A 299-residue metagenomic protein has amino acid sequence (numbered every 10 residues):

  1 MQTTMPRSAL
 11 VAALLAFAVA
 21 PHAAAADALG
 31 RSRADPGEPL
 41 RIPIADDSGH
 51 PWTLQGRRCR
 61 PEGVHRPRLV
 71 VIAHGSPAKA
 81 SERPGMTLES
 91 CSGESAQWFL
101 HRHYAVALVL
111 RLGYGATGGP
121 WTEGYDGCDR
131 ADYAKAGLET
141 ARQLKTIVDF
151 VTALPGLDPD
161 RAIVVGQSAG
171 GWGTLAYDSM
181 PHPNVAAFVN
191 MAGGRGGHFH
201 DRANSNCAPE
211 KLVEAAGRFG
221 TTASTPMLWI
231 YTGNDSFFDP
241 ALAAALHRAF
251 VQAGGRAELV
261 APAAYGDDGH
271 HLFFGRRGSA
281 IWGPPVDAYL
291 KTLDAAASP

Functional and structural regions predicted by a protein language model:
D27-H65: N-terminal cap/lid segment of alpha/beta-hydrolase-fold proteins
H65-P67, S76-G118, F237-D239: Short substrate-entry loop that stabilizes the transition state in hydrolases
A73-G75, Y231: The conserved beta1-alpha1 loop
Y125-P155: Alpha/beta-hydrolase active-site loop
G156-S168: Alpha/beta-hydrolase fold nucleophile elbow
G171-H182: Short glycine-enriched nucleophile-adjacent loop and the immediately C-terminal alpha-helix near the catalytic center
A187, G193-A253, E258: The feature captures the conserved acid-bearing segment of alpha/beta-hydrolase catalytic domains
A253-P299: C-terminal catalytic histidine-bearing segment of alpha/beta-hydrolase fold enzymes
